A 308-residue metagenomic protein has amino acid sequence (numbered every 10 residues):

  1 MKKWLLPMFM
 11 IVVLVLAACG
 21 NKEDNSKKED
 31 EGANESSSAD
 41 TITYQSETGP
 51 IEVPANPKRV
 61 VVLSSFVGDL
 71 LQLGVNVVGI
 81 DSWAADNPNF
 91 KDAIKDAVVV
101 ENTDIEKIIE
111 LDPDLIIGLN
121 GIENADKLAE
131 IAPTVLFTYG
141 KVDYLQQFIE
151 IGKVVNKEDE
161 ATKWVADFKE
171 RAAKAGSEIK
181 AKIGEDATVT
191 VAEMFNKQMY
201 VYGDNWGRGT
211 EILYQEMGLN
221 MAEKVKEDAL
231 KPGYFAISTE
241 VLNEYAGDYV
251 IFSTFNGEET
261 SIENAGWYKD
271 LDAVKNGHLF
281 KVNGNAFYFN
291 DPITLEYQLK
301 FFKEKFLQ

Functional and structural regions predicted by a protein language model:
K3-I11: Sec-dependent N-terminal signal peptides
W4-L5, C19-V62, E160-A192, T254-E259 (+2 more regions): Bacterial Sec-exported substrate-binding components of ABC uptake systems
L63-E110: A short, structured surface patch at a secondary-structure boundary
W83-N87, V201-G233: Alpha-helical, coiled-coil/dimerization segments enriched in small aliphatic residues
I105, D112-I117, P133, L242 (+1 more regions): Proline-aspartate-enriched helix->loop->beta-strand connector
A125-T162, G184, E263-N283: Charged, glycine-enriched surface loops/patches that mediate electrostatic binding to polyanionic ligands
Y245-Q308: Structured C-terminal subdomain patch of bacterial secreted/periplasmic proteins
